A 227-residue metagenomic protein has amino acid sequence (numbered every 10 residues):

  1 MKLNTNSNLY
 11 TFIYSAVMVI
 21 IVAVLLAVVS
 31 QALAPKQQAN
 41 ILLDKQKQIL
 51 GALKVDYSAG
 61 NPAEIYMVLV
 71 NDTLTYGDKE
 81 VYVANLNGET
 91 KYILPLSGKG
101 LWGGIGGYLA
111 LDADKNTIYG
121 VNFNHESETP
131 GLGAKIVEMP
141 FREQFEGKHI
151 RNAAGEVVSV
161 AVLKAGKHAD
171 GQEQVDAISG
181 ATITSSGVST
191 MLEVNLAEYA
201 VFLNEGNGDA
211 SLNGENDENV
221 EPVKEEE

Functional and structural regions predicted by a protein language model:
K2-E227: Flexible, solvent-exposed loop/hinge segments and secondary-structure transition points
